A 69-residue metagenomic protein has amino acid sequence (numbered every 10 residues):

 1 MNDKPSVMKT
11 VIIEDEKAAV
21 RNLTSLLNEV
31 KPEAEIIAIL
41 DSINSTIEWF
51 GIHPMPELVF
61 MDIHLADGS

Functional and structural regions predicted by a protein language model:
M1-K9: Non-catalytic signal-transmission and effector/linker regions of two-component phosphorelay proteins
K4, K17-I39: Two-component/phosphorelay signaling modules centered on CheY-like receiver
K9-V11, I37-A38: A structural signal for isolated positions on well-ordered beta-strands in alpha/beta enzyme cores
E14: Conserved acidic carboxylate
T24, I39-L58: Acidic, metal-coordinating helix/loop segments flanking the phosphotransfer/catalytic sites of two-component signaling
D62-H64: Active-site residues of response regulator receiver
A66-G68: The feature encodes the CheY-like receiver
